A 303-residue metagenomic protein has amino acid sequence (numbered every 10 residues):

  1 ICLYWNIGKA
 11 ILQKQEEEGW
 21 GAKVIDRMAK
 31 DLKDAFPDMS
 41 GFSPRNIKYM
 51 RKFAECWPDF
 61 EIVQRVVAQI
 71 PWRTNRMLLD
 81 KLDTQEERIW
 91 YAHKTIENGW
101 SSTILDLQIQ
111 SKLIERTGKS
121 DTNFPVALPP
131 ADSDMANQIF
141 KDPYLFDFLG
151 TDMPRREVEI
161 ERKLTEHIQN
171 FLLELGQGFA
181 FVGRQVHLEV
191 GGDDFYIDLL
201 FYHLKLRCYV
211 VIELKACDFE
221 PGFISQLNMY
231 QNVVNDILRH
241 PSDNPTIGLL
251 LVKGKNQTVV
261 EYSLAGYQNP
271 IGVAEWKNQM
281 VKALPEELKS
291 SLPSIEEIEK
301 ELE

Functional and structural regions predicted by a protein language model:
I1-E303: Basic, low-complexity intrinsically disordered segments
